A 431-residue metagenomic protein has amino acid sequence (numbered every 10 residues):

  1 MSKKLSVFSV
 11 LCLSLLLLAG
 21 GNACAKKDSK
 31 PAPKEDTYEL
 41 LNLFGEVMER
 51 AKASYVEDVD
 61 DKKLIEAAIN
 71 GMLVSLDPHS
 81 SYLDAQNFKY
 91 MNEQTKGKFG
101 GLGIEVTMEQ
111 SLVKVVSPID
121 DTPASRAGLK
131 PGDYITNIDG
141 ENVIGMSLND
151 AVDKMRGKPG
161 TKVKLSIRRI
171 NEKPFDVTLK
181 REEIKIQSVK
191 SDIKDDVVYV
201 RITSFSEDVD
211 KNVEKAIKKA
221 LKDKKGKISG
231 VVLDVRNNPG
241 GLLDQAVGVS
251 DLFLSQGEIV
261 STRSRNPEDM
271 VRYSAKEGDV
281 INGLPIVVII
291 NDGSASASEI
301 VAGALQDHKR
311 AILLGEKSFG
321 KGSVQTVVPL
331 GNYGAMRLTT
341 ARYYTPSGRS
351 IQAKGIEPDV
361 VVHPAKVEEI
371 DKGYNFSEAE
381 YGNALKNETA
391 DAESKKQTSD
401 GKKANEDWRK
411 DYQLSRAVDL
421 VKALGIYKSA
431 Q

Functional and structural regions predicted by a protein language model:
S2-S80, V113, T398-Q431: Terminal targeting/pro-maturation regions of precursor/exported proteins
L5, K27, Y38, K190-Q431: C-terminal "post-core" interaction segments
M48, A124-S147, D234: Conserved PDZ fold ligand-binding element
M48-E57, I69-S81, K96, N137-G140 (+7 more regions): Sec-exported extracytoplasmic/periplasmic mature domains
A53-D58, H79, V113-K114, P123-S125 (+10 more regions): Short beta-strands and strand-coil junctions in structured, solvent-facing domains, enriched
A67, H79-S117: PDZ/PDZ-like peptide-tail recognition elements
K96-G100, M108-L112, L129-K130, G157-T161 (+8 more regions): Short flexible coil/turn linkers enriched for glycine and charged/polar residues that connect secondary-structure
S111-K114, T136-I138, D150-V189, T339: PDZ-domain C-terminal substructure recognizer with occasional recognition of PDZ-binding tails
